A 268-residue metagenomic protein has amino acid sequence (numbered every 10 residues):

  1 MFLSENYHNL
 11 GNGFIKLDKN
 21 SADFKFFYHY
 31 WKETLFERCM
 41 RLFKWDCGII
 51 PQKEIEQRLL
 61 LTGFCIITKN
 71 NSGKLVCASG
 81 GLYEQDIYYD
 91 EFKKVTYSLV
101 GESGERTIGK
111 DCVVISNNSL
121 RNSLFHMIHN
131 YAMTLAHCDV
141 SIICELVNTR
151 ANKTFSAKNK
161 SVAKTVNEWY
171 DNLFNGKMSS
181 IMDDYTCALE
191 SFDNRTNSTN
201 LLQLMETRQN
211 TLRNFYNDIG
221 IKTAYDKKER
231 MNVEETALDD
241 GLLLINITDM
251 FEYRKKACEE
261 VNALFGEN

Functional and structural regions predicted by a protein language model:
L3-D183: Structured, contiguous alpha/beta core segments that scaffold functional sites
N172-G176, A188-N268: Alpha-helical oligomerization segments
